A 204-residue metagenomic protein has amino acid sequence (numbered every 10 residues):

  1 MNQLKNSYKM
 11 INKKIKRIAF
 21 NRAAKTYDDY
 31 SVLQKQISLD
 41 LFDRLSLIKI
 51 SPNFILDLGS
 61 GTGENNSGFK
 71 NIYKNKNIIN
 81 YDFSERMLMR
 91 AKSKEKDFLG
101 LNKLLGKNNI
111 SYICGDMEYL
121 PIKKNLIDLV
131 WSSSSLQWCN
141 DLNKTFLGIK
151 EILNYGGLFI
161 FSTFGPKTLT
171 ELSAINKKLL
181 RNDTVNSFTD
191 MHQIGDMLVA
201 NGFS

Functional and structural regions predicted by a protein language model:
M1-T26, K35: N-terminal, positively charged/glycine-rich alpha-helical extensions of SAM-dependent methyltransferases
L33-P52, G68: Conserved alpha-helix/loop element of class I SAM-dependent methyltransferases that forms part of the SAM/SAH-binding
F42, K70, F146-K150: A structural alpha-helix within SAM-dependent methyltransferase catalytic domains
F54-L120: Class I SAM-dependent methyltransferase SAM/SAH-binding core
E118-V130: A short acidic, Gly/Pro-enriched loop at the edge of an enzyme's catalytic core that lines a small-molecule cofactor
D128-N143: A short SAM/SAH-binding and catalytic strip from SAM-dependent methyltransferases
N143-L158: A short glycine-rich, Lys/Arg-flanked "PGG" loop and its adjoining helix->strand segment in the class I
L158-S204: Conserved catalytic/acceptor-binding region of the Class I
